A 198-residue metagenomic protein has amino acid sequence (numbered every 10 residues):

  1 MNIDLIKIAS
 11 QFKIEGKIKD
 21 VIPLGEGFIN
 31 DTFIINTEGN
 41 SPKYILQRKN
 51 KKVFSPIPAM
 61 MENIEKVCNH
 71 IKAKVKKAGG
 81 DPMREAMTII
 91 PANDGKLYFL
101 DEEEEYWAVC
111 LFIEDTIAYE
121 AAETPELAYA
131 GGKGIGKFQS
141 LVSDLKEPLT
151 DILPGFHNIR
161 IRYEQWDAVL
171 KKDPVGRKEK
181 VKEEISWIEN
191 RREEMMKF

Functional and structural regions predicted by a protein language model:
M1-I22, V67, I71: Juxta-kinase regulatory segment immediately upstream of eukaryotic protein kinase catalytic domains
I14-E38: ATP-binding glycine-rich phosphate-binding loop
E15, E38-S41, K76-D81, V175 (+1 more regions): Short, glycine- and charge-enriched coil/turn segments that flank and shape catalytic ligand pockets
I22-E26, Q47-P58, I113-K133, D144-F198: ATP-dependent phospho-/nucleotidyl transfer catalytic cores
F28-T37, I45-L46, I89, E193-F198: Active-site acidic catalytic loop and adjacent metal/ATP-binding pocket of ATP-dependent phosphoryl transfer enzymes
I35-T37, C110, I188: Short beta-strand element of the conserved SAM-dependent methyltransferase core
P42-N63, K72-L149: ATP-binding pocket architecture of kinase catalytic cores
